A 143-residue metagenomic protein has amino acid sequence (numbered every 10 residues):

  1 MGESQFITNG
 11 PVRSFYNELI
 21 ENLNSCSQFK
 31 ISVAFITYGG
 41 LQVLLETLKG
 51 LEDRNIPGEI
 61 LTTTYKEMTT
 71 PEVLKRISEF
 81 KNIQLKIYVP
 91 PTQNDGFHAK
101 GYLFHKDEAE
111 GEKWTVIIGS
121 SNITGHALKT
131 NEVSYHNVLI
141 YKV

Functional and structural regions predicted by a protein language model:
M1-V143: PLD/PLD-like phosphodiesterase catalytic module centered on the HKD motif
